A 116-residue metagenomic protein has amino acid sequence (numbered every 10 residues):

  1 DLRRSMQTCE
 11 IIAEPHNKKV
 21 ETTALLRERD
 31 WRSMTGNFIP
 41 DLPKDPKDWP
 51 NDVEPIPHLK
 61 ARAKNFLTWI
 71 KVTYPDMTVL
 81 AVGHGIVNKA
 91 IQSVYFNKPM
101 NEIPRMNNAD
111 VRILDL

Functional and structural regions predicted by a protein language model:
D1-K47: Phosphate-coordination/substrate-recognition cap region in phosphate-metabolizing enzymes
D1-M6, D52-K64: Loop-to-helix element that buttresses phosphate recognition and phosphoryl-transfer chemistry
I11, A90, V94: Active-site signature of alpha/beta-hydrolase-fold catalytic machinery across serine- and Asp/Cys-nucleophile hydrolases
P15, T73, V94-Y95: Alpha-helical structural context
A63-L67, G85: Short amphipathic alpha-helical/adjacent loop interface patches that line ligand and macromolecule-binding sites
I70-M77: Glycine-rich phosphate-binding loop signature in dinucleotide/nucleotide-binding domains
M77-G85: Generic beta-sheet signal
F96-L116: Domain-level recognition of soluble alpha/beta enzyme cores, biased toward histidine phosphatases/phosphomutases
